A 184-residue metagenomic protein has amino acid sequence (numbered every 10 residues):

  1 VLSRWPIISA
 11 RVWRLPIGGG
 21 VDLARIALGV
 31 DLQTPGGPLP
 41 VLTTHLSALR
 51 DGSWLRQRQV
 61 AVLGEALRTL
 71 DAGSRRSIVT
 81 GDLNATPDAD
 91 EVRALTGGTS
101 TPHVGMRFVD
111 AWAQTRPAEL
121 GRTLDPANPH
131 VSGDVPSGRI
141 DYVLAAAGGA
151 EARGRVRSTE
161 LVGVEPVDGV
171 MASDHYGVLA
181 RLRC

Functional and structural regions predicted by a protein language model:
V1-P40, T44-L46, Y142, S158-L161: Structured beta-strand-rich core segments of catalytic domains in phosphoester-bond hydrolases
P6, H45-S47, L83-T86, T115-P117: Catalytic metal-binding/acid-base residues of hydrolase active sites
S9, A48-L49, E151-A152: Short, acidic Gly/Pro/Ser/Thr-rich loop/turn segments
G19, R50, P117-L120: Flexible, glycine-rich phosphate/dinucleotide-binding loops and adjacent beta-alpha linkers at cofactor/substrate
V21, W54-R58, D134: Conserved phosphate-coordination/catalytic loops
G29-L42, S53-A94: His/acidic metal-ligating clusters that form di-metal
R68-S77, A85-C184: Metal-dependent phosphoester-hydrolase catalytic domains
